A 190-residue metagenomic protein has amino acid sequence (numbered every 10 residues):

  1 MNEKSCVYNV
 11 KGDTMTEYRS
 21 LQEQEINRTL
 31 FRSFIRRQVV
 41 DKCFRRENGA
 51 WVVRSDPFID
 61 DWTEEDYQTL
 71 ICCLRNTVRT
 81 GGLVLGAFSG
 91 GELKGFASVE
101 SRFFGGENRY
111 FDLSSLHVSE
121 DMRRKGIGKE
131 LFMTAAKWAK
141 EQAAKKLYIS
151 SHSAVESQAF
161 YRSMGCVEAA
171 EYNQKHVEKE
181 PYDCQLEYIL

Functional and structural regions predicted by a protein language model:
N2-T14: Short, Lys/Arg-enriched N-terminal segments with co-localized hydrophobic residues within the first ~10-30 amino acids
E25-I26, S33-R109, S114, S119 (+2 more regions): Acetyl-CoA-dependent GNAT
V99, E168-A169: Short beta-strand "wing" residues that participate in macromolecule-binding interfaces
V118, R124-K137, R162-S163: Conserved acetyl-CoA-binding loop-helix of GNAT-fold acetyltransferases
A139-H152: Conserved GNAT acetyl-CoA-binding A-motif
S150-A154, R162-M164, E171-L190: C-terminal "cap" of GNAT-fold acetyltransferases
S157: Helix-turn-helix
